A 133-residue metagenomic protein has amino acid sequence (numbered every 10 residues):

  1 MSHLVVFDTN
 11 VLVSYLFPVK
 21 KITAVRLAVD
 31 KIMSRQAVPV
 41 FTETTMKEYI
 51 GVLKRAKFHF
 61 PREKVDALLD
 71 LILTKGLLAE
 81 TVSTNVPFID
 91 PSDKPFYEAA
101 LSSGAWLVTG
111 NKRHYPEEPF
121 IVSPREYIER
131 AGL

Functional and structural regions predicted by a protein language model:
M1-F41: Short, well-structured N-terminal submotif of metal-dependent ribonuclease cores
T9, E43-T44, G110-K112: Short secondary-structure boundary segments
L12-V13, K47-E48, H114-P116: Short, active-site-adjacent cap segments at secondary-structure transitions
S14-L16, V52, E118, R130-A131: Residues that scaffold the ATP/ADP-binding catalytic core of kinase and kinase-like folds
V19, T23, V40, F60-E63 (+2 more regions): Residues at secondary-structure transition points
V29-T84: PIN-domain endoribonuclease scaffold, especially VapC-family toxins
L73-G110: Active-site neighborhoods of divalent-metal-dependent phosphate/nucleic-acid chemistry enzymes
A105-V108, K112-L133: Acidic, PIN/NYN-like endoribonuclease modules and their adjacent C-terminal/linker elements
